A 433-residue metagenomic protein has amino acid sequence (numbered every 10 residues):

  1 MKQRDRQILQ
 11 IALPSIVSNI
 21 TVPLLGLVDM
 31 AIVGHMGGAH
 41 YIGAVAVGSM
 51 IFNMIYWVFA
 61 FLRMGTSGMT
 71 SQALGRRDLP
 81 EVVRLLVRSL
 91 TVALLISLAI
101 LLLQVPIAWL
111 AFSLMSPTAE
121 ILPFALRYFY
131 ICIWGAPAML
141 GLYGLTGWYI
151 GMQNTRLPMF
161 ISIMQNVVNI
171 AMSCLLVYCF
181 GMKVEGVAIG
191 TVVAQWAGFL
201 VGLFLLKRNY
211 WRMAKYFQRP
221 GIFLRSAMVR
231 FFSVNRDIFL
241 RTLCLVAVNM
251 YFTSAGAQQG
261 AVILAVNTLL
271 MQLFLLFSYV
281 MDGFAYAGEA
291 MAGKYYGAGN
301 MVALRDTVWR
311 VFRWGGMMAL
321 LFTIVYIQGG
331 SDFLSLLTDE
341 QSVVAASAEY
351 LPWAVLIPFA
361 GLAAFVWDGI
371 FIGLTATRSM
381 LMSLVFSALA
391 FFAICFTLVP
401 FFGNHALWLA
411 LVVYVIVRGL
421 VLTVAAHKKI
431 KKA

Functional and structural regions predicted by a protein language model:
M1-S15, T70-P137, C179-F239, A292-I357 (+1 more regions): Short alpha-helical transmembrane segments in multi-pass integral membrane proteins
D5-Q7, I11-A12, V22, Y41 (+13 more regions): Hydrophobic alpha-helical transmembrane segments of integral membrane proteins, especially multi-pass transporters
R6, T21-V22, F59, I100 (+7 more regions): Alpha-helical transmembrane segments of multi-pass membrane transport proteins
Q10-D29, I131, L142, G151 (+5 more regions): Transmembrane helical elements of multi-pass membrane transporters/channels
L24-G43, F112-A119, L175-M182, F239 (+4 more regions): Helix-terminus/linker motif at the lipid-water interface of multi-pass membrane proteins
L27-A31, G144-W148, I170-L175, L203 (+5 more regions): Alpha-helical transmembrane segments of multipass membrane proteins
I42-L102, M139-L157, V266-Q328, L362-T375 (+1 more regions): Small-residue-rich hydrophobic transmembrane alpha-helices
R63, I131-G151, P158-N169, V187-G202 (+4 more regions): Short runs within selected transmembrane alpha-helices of multi-pass transporters and secretion channels
